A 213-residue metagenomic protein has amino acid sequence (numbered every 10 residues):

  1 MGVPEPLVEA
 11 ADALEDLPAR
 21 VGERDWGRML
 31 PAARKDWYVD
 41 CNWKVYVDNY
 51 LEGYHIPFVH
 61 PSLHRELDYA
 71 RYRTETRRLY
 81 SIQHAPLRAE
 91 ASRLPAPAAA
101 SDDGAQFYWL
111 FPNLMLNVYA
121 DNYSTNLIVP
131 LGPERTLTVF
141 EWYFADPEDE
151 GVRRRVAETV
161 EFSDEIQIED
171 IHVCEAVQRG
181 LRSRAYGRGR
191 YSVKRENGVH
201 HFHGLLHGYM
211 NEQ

Functional and structural regions predicted by a protein language model:
M1-Q213: C-terminal catalytic domain of Rieske-type non-heme iron oxygenases
